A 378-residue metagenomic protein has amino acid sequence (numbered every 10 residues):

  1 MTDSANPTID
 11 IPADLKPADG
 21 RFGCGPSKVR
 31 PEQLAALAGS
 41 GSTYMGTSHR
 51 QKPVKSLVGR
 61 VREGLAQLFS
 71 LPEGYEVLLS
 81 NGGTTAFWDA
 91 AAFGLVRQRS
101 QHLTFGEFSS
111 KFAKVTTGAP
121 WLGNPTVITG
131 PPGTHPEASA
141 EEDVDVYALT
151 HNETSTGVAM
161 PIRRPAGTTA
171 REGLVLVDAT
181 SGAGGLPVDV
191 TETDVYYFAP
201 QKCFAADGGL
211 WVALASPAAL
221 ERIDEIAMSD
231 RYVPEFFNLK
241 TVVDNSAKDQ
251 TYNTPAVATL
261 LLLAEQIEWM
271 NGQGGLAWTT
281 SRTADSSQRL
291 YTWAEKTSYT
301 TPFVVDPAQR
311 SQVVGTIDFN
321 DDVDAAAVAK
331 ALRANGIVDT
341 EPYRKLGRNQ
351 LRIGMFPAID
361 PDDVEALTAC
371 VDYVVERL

Functional and structural regions predicted by a protein language model:
T2-D3, D19, K345, N349-L378: PLP-dependent enzyme catalytic core of the Aspartate aminotransferase-like
T2-S48: N-terminal "arm"/small-domain region of PLP-dependent enzymes with the aminotransferase-like
K28, Q201-Y291: Active-site C-terminal subdomain of aminotransferase-like
G41-A90, E107, K111-V115: Conserved N-terminal alpha-helix of the aminotransferase class I/II PLP-enzyme fold
G94-S110: Conserved PLP-anchoring active-site segment centered on the Schiff-base-forming lysine
T129-G184, V195: Active-site phosphate-binding strand-loop segment of PLP-dependent enzymes
V190-Q201, W211: Conserved active-site segment immediately N-terminal to the catalytic lysine that forms the internal aldimine
T301-A331: Conserved PLP-binding catalytic core of the aspartate aminotransferase-like
